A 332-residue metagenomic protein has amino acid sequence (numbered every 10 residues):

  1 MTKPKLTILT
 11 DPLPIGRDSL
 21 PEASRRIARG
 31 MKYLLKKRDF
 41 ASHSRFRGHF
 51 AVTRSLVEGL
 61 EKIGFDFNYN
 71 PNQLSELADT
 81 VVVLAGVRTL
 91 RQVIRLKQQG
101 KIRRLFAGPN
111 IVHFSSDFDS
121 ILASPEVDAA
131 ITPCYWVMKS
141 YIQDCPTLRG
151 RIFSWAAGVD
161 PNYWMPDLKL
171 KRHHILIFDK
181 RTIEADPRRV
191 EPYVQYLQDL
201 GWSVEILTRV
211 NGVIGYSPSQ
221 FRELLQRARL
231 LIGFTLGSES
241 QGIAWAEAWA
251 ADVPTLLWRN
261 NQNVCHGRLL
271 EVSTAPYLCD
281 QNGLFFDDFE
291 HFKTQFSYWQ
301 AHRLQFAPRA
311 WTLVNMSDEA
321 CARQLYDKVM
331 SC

Functional and structural regions predicted by a protein language model:
M1-I94, D318-E319, R323-K328: N-terminal pre-catalytic "stem/leader" segment of glycosyltransferase-like enzymes
A78-T89, R95-F114, I131, A248: Active-site proximal beta-strand in glycosyltransferases
R88-T89, W136-M138, Q262: Alpha-helix capping/helix-boundary segments
S115-S120, V127-R149, D186-R188, P192: A short, active-site helix/loop in glycosyltransferases that binds the activated sugar's phosphate group
W136, W155-G158: Carbohydrate-associated surface elements
S140, V159-P218: Conserved catalytic-core segment of nucleotide-activated headgroup transferases in glycan assembly
S217-A228, A250: Short acidic alpha-helix that forms the nucleotide-activated donor recognition element in Leloir-type transferases
F234-N315: Catalytic binding pocket for nucleotide-activated donors in carbohydrate/polymer assembly enzymes
